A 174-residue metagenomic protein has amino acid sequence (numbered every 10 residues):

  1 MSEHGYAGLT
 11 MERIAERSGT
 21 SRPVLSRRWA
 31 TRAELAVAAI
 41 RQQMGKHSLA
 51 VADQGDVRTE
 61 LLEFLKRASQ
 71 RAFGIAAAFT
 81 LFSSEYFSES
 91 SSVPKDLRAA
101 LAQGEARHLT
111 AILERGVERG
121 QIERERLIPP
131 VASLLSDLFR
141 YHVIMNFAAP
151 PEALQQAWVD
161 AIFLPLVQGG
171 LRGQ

Functional and structural regions predicted by a protein language model:
M1-G19: Short, amphipathic alpha-helix enriched in basic
G8, T31-A36, G45-K46, L61: Short amphipathic alpha-helical segment with a characteristic S/N-K-E followed by hydrophobic residues
I14, L35, A39-I40, L109: Generic hydrophobic, amphipathic alpha-helix propensity
G19-W29: Short hydrophobic/aromatic patch on the recognition helix
A36-I40, A72-D96: Amphipathic alpha-helical segments used for helix-helix packing
S48-I75: Hydrophobic alpha-helical connector segments
S91-E118, P129-P130: Amphipathic alpha-helical packing segments from all-alpha helical-bundle domains
T110, E123-M145, Q155-I162: Hydrophobic alpha-helical segments that form the core of small-molecule binding pockets and/or dimer interfaces
